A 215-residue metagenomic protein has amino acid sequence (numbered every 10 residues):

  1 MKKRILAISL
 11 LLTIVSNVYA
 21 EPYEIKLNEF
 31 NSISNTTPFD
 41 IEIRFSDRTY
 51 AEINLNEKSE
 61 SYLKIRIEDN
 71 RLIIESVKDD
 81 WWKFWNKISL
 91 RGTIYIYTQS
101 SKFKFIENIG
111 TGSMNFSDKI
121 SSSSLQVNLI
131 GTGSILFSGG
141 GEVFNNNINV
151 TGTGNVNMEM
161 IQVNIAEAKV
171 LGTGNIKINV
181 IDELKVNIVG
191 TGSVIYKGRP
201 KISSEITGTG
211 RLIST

Functional and structural regions predicted by a protein language model:
R4-I14: Sec-dependent N-terminal signal peptides
Y19-I109, N115-Q126, S138-N145, I161 (+1 more regions): Acidic (Asp/Glu) and glycine-rich low-complexity loops/linkers that are typically intrinsically disordered
T37, I65, I106, G131 (+3 more regions): A residue-level signal for conserved active-site and pocket-lining positions in enzyme catalytic cores
Q126-S134: Mid-length scaffold segments of soluble, non-membrane domains
F137-T215: Short, surface-exposed interaction patches in beta-rich subdomains that mediate adhesion/assembly near membranes
